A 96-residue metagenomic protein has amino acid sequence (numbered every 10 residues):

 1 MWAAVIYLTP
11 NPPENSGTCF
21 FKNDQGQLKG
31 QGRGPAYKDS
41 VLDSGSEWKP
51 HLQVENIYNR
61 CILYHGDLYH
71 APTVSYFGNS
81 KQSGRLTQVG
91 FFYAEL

Functional and structural regions predicted by a protein language model:
M1-L96: Catalytic core of non-heme Fe(II) oxygenases with the double-stranded beta-helix
